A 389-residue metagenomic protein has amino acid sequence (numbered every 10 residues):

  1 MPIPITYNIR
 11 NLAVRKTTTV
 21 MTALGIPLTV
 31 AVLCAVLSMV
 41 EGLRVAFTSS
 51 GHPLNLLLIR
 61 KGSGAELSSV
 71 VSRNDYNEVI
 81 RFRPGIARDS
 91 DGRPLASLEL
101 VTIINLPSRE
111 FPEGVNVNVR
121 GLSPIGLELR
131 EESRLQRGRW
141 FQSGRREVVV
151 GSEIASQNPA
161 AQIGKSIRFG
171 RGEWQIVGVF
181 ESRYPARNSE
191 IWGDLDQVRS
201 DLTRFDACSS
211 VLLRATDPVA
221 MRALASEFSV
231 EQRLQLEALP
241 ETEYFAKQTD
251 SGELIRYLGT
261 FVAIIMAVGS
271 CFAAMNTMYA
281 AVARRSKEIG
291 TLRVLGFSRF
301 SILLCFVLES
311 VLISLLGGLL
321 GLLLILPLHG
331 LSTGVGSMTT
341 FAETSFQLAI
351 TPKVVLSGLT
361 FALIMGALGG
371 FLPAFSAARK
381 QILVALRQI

Functional and structural regions predicted by a protein language model:
M1-T6: Short, membrane-interfacial amphipathic segments enriched in basic
K16-L43, G252-E288, V311-L320, I364-L368: Hydrophobic alpha-helical transmembrane segments of multi-pass inner-membrane transport and secretion
P27, A31-N118, R137-R139, G144 (+1 more regions): Hydrophobic, regular-secondary-structure patches
S90, P107-G114, I154-P159, I163-T260 (+1 more regions): Mechanotransmission and gating elements of multispan inner-membrane complexes involved in transport and envelope
V115-Q157: Short beta-strand boundary microenvironments
Y279, R284-T333, S357-G369, P373: Transmembrane alpha-helical interface segments in multi-pass membrane proteins
L328-V355: Short juxtamembrane loops and helix-capping segments at transmembrane helix boundaries of multi-pass membrane proteins
S376-I389: Short cytosolic juxtamembrane segments of multi-pass membrane proteins
